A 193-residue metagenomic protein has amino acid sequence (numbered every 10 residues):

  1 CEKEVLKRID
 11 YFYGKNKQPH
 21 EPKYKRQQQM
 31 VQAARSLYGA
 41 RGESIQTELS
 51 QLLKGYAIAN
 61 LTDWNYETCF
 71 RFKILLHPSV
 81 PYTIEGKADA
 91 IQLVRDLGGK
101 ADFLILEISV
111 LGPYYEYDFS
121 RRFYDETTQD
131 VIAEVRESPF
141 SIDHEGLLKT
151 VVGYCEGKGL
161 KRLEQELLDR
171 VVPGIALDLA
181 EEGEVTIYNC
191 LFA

Functional and structural regions predicted by a protein language model:
C1-Y154, R162: Extended, charge-biased low-complexity segments that typically form long amphipathic alpha-helices/coiled-coils
K149-A193: Acidic, proline/glycine-rich low-complexity IDRs
